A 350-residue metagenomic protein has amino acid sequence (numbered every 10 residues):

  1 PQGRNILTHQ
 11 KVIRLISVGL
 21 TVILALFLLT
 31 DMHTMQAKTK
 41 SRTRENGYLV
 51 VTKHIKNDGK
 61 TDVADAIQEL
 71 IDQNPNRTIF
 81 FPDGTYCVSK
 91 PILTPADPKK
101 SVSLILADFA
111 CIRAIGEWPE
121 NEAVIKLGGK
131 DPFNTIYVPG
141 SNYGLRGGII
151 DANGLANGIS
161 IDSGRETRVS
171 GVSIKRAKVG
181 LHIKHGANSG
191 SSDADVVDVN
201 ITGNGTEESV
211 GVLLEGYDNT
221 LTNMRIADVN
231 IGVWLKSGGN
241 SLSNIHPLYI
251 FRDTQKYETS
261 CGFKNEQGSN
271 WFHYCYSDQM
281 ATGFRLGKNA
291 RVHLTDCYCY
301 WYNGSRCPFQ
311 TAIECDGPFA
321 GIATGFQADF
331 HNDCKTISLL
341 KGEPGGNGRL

Functional and structural regions predicted by a protein language model:
I6-G19: Bacterial N-terminal signal peptides that target proteins for export
V18-L28: Bacterial N-terminal signal peptides
L28-T34: Membrane-interface motif at the C-terminal end of an N-terminal transmembrane signal
T34-E69: Right-handed parallel beta-helix/beta-solenoid
H54-I55, A64, Q68, N76-N121 (+3 more regions): N-terminal extracellular ligand-recognition/capping segment immediately after the signal peptide
F80-F81, K99-A107, G140-G147, E166-G171 (+8 more regions): All-beta strand scaffolds that present successive hydrophobic residues in beta-strands
P91-P95, R113, E120-P139, N157-S163 (+8 more regions): Glycine-rich beta-solenoid repeat tracts in large extracellular/virion proteins
